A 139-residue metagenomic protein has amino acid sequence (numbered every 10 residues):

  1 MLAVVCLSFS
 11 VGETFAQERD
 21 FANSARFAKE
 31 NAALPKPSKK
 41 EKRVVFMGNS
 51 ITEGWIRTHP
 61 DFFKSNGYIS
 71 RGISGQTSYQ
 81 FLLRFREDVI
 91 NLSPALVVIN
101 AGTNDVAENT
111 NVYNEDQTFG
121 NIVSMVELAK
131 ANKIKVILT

Functional and structural regions predicted by a protein language model:
M1-Q17: Bacterial Sec-dependent N-terminal signal peptides
V4, A33, K130-N132: Intrinsic disorder/low-complexity segments
F15-L96: Serine-esterase "nucleophile elbow" of acetyl-processing enzymes
D61-N66, L83-T139: Alpha-helical cap/lid subdomain in secreted, periplasmic, or secretory-pathway luminal O-acyl-processing enzymes
